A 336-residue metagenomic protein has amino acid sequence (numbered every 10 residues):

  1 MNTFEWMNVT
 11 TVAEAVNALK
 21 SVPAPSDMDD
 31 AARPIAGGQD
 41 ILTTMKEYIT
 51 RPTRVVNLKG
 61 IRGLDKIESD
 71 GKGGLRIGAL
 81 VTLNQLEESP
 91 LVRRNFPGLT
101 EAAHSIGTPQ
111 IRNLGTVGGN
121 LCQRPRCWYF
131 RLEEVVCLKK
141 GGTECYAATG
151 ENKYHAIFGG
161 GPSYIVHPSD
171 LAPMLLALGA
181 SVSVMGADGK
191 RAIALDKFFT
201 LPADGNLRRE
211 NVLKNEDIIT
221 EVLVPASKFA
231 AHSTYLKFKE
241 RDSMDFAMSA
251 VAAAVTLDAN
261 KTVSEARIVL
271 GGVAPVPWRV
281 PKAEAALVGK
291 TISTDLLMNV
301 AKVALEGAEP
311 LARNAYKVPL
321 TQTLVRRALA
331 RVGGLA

Functional and structural regions predicted by a protein language model:
M1-A336: C-terminal structural segment of proteins
